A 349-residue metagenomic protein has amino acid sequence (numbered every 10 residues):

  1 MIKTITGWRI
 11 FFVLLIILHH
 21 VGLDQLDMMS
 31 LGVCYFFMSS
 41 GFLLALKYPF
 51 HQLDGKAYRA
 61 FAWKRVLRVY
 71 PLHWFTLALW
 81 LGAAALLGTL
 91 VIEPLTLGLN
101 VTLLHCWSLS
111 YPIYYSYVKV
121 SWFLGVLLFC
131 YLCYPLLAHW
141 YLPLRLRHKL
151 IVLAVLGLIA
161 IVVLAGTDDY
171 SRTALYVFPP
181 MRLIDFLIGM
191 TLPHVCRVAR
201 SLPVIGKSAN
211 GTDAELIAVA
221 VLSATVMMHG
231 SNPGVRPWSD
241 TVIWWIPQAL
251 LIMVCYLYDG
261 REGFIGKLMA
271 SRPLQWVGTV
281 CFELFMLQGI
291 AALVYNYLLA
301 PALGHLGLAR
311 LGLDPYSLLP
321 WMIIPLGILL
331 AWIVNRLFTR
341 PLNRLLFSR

Functional and structural regions predicted by a protein language model:
M1, P49-K56, A60, H139-R147 (+5 more regions): Membrane-interface junctions at the ends of membrane-embedded or membrane-associated helices
I2-F50, L67-L77, L99-H105, P247-L250 (+4 more regions): Functionally critical transmembrane alpha-helices in membrane proteins and complexes, commonly lining
I2-K3, L23-V33, P112-V126, G166-I188 (+3 more regions): Interfacial loop-to-helix transition and helix-capping segments at the boundaries of transmembrane helices
I5, P49-A85, V91-L103, G125-C130 (+8 more regions): Transmembrane alpha-helical segments and their boundary/interface "anchor" motifs in multi-pass integral membrane
V13-V21, T102-W107, A154-T167, V219-S231 (+1 more regions): Aromatic-anchored segments of alpha-helical transmembrane domains
L14, S39, W74, A78-G82 (+8 more regions): Generic alpha-helical transmembrane segments of integral inner-membrane proteins, especially permease/transport modules
H105-V162, V177-P179, L183, P193 (+2 more regions): Hydrophobic alpha-helical segments with transmembrane-like composition
F186, I217-R340: Alpha-helical transmembrane segments of multi-pass integral membrane proteins
